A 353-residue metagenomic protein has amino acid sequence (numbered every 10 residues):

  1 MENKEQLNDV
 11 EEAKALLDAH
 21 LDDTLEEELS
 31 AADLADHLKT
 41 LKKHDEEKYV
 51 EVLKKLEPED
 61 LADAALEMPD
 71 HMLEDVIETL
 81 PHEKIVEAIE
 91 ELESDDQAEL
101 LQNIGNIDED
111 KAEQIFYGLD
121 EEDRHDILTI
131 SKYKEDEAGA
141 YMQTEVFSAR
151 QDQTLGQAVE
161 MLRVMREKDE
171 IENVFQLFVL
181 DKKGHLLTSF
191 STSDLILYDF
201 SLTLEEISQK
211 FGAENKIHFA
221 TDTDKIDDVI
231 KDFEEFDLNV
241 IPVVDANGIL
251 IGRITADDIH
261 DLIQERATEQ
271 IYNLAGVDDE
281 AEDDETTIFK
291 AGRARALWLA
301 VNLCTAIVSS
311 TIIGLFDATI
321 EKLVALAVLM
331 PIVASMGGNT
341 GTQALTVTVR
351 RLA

Functional and structural regions predicted by a protein language model:
M1-D278: Hydrophobic packing positions in regular secondary-structure scaffolds
A267-A353: Alpha-helical transmembrane segments and their membrane-interface boundaries that form or gate the permeation pathway
